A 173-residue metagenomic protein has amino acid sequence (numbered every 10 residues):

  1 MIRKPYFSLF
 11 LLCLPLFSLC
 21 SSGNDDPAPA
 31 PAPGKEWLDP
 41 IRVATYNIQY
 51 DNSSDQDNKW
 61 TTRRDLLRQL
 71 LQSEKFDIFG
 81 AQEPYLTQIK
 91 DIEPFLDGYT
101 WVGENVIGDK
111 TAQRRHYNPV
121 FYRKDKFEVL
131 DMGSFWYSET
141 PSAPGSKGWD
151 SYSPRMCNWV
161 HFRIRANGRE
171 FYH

Functional and structural regions predicted by a protein language model:
I2, Y6, L19-F95, V106-R115: N-terminal, active-site-proximal structural segment of metallo-dependent hydrolase catalytic domains
S8-L9, D26-A28, Q49, V120 (+2 more regions): Intrinsic disorder/low-complexity detector
S8-S18: Bacterial N-terminal signal peptides
L12, N52, L66, F127-E128 (+1 more regions): A generic structural signal for solvent-exposed, polar alpha-helical segments
G80-Y172: Structured beta-strand-rich core segments of catalytic domains in phosphoester-bond hydrolases
